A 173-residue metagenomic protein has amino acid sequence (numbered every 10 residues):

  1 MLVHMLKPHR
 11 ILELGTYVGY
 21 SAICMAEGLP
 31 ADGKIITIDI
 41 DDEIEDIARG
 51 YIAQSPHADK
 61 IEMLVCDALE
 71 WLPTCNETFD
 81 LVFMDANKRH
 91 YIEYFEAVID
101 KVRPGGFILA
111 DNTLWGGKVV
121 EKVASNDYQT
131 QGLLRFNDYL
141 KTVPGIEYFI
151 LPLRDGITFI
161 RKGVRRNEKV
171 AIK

Functional and structural regions predicted by a protein language model:
M1-K173: S-adenosylmethionine/decaboxylated-SAM
